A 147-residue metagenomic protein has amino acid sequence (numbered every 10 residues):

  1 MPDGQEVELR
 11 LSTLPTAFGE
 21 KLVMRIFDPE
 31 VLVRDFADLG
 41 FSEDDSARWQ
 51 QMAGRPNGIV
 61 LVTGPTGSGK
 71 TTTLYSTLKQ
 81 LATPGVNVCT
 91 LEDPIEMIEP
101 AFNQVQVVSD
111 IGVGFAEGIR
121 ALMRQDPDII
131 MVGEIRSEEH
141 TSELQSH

Functional and structural regions predicted by a protein language model:
M1-S68: N-terminal "pre-motor" subdomain/linker immediately upstream of P-loop NTPase catalytic cores
Q50-L61, T72-S142: Switch/coupling sub-region of P-loop NTPases
E143-H147: Short "domain-exit" segments at the C-terminal end of structured domains
